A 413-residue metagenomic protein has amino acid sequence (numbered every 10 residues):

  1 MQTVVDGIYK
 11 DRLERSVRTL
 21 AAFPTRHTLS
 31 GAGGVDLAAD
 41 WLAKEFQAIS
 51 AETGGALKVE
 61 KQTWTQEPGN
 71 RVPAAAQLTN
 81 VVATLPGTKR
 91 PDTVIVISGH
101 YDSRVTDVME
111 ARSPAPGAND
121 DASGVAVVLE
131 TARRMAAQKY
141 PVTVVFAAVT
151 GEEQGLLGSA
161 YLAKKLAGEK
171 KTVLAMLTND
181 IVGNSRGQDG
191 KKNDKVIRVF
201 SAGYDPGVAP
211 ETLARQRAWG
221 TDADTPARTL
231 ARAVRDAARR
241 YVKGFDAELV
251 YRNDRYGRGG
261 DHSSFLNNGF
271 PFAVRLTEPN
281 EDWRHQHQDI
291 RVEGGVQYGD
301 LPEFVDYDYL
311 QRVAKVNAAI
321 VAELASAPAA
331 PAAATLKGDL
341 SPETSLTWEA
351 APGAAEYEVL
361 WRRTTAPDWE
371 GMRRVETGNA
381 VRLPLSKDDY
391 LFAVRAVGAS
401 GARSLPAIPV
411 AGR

Functional and structural regions predicted by a protein language model:
M1-L37, W283-Q286, V292-G294, D300: N-terminal capping segment at the start of a domain
R15-P86: A non-catalytic alpha/beta surface segment that caps or lines the substrate-entry region of metallo-dependent hydrolase
A21, V182-G203, L249-P328: Active-site-adjacent mobile loop/cap segments within catalytic or ligand-binding domains
A83, I97-S98, D102-S103, V108-L156 (+1 more regions): Alpha-helical metal-binding/catalytic segments enriched in His/Glu/Asp
V149-G260, N268: Metal-dependent peptidase/peptidase-like ectodomains
P342-A354: Conserved aromatic anchor
V397-R413: Extracellular fibronectin type III
